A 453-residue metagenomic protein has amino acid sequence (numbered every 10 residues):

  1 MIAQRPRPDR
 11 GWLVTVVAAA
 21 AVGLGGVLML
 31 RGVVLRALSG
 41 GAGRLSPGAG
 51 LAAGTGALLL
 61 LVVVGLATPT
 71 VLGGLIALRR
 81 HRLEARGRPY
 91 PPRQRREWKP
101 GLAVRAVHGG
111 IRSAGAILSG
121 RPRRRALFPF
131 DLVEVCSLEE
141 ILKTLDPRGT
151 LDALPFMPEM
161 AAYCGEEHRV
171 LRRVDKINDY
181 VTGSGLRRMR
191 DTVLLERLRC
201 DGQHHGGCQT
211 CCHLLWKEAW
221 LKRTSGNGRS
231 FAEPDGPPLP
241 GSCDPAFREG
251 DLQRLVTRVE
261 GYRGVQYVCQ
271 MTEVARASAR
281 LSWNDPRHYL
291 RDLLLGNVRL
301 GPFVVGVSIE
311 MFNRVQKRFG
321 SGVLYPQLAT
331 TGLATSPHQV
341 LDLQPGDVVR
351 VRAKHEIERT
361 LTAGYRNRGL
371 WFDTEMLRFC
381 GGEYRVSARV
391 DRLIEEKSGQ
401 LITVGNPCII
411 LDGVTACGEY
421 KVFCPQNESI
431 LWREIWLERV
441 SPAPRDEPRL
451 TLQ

Functional and structural regions predicted by a protein language model:
I2-G23: Juxtamembrane interface helix immediately N-terminal to a transmembrane segment
V16, A20-L24, L58, V62 (+1 more regions): Alpha-helical transmembrane spans of integral membrane proteins, capturing the lipid-embedded, hydrophobic core of TM
L28-G41: Membrane-helix interface motif
G43-L59: Membrane-interface segments at the starts/ends of alpha-helical transmembrane spans
V64-R82: Membrane-helix interfacial anchor on the cytosolic side
R86-G101, G120-R124, F128-P129, E139-W220 (+10 more regions): Basic/aromatic-rich interaction segments and small domains that mediate binding to polyanionic partners
D131-V135, G346-V351: Generic structural signal for buried aliphatic residues
R318, G322: Carbohydrate-associated surface elements
